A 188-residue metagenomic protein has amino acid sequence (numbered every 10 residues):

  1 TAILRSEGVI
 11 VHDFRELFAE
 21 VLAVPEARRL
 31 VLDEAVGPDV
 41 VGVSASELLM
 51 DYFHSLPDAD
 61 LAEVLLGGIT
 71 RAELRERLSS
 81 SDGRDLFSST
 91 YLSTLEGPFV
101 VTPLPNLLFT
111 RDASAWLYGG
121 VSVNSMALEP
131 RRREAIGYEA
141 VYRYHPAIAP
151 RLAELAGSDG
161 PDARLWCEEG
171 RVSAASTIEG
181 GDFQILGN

Functional and structural regions predicted by a protein language model:
T1-N188: The feature marks the mature, well-folded catalytic cores of soluble enzymes
